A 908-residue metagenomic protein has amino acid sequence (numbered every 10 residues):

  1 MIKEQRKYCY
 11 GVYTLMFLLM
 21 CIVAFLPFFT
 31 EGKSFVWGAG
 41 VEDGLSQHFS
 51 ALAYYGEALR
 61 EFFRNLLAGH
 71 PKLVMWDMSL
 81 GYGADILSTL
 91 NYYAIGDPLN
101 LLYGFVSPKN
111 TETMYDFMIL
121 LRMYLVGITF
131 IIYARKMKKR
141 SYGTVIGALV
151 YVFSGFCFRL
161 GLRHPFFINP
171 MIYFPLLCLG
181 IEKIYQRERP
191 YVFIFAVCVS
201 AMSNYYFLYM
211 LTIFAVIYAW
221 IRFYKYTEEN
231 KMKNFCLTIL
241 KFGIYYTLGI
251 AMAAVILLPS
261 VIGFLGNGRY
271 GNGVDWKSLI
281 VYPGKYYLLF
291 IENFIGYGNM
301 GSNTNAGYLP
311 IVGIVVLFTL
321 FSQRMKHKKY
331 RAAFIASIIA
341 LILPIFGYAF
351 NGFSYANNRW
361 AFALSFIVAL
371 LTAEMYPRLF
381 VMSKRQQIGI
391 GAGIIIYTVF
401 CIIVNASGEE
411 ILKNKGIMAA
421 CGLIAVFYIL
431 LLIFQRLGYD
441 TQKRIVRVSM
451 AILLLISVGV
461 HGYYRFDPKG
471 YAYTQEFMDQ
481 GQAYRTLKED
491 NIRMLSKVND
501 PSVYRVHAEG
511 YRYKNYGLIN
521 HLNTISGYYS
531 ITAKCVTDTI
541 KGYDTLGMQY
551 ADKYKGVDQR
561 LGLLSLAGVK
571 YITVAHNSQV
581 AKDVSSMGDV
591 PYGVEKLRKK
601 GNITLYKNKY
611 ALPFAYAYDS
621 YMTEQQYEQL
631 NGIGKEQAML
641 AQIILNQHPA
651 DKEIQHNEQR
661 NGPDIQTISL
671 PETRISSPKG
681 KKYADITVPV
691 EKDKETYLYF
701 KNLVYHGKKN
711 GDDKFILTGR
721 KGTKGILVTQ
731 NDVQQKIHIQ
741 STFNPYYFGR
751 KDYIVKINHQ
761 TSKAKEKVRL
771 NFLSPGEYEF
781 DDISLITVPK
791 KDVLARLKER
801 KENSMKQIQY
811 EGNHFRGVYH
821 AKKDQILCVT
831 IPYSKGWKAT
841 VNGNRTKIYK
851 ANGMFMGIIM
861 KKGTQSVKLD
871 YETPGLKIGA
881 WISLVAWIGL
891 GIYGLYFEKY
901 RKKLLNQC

Functional and structural regions predicted by a protein language model:
I2-R6, E658-C908: Active-site-proximal, structured, solvent-exposed surfaces of multi-pass membrane proteins that position macromolecular
F17, M123-K136, Y142-Y226, T238-G266 (+3 more regions): Membrane-embedded helix bundles of polyisoprenyl
M20-F130, L149-M171, F264-R269, W276-N305 (+3 more regions): Membrane-interface coil-to-helix junctions
E42-F49, A53-A58, F62-N65, P98 (+8 more regions): Periplasmic/ER-lumenal interhelical loops and adjacent helix-loop junctions in multi-pass membrane proteins
D77-A84, S88-Y92, L453-Q482, M494-A567 (+6 more regions): Extracytoplasmic/lumenal acceptor-recognition loop(s) of multi-pass membrane glycoenzymes
S88-Y93, T113-L125, V150-C178, Y185 (+4 more regions): Membrane-interface micro-motifs in multi-pass membrane enzymes
V126-Y133, Y173-Y185, I213-I221, I314-F318 (+4 more regions): Transmembrane alpha-helical segments
E188, F207, K329-I345, A349-Y484 (+1 more regions): Contiguous transmembrane helix-bundle modules in multi-pass membrane proteins
